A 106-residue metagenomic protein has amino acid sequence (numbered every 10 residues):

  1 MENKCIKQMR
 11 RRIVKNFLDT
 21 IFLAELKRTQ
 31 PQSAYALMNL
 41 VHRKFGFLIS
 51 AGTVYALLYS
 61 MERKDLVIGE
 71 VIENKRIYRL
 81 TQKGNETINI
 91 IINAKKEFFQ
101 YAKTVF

Functional and structural regions predicted by a protein language model:
M1-R11: Short, Lys/Arg-enriched N-terminal segment that forms or immediately precedes the first helix of a structured domain
R11-S50: N-terminal helix-turn-helix DNA-binding core of bacterial DNA-binding proteins
L23-L26, L58, L66, L80: Generic leucine side-chain signal with a strong bias for well-ordered alpha-helical environments
V54-A56, S60-M61: Basic amphipathic alpha-helical segments that dock to polyanions
E62-E73, R79: Beta-hairpin "wing" of winged helix-turn-helix
E73-I92: Basic, amphipathic "hinge/linker" alpha-helix immediately C-terminal to the N-terminal HTH DNA-binding motif
E86-F106: Amphipathic alpha-helical dimerization/coiled-coil segments that flank or bridge DNA-binding/regulatory modules
